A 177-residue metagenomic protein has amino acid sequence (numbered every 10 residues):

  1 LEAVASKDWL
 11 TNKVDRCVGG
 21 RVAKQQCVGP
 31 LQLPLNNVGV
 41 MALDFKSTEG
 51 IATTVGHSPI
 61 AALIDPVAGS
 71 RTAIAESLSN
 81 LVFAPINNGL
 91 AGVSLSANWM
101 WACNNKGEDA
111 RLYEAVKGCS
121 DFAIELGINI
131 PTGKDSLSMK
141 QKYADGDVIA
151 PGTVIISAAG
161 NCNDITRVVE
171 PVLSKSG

Functional and structural regions predicted by a protein language model:
L1-S176: Glycine/proline-enriched, intrinsically flexible loops and inter-domain linkers
